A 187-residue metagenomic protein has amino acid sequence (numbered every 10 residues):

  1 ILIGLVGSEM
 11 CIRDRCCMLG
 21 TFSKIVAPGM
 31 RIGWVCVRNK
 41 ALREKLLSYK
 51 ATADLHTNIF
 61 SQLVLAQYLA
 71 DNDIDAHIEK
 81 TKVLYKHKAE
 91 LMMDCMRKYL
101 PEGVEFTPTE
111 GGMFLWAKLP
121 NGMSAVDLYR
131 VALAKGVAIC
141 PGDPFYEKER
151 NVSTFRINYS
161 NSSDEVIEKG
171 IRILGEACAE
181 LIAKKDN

Functional and structural regions predicted by a protein language model:
I1-G7, I12: Single conserved hydrophobic/aromatic residue that forms the stacking wall/gate of nucleotide- or nucleobase-binding
C17-V83: Conserved core segment of the aminotransferase class I/II
R38, A70, K118-P120, S160-S162: Residue-level recognition of strand-loop junctions within catalytic nucleotide-signaling folds
A66, E79-M93, E105-K118, L128-V131: Conserved glycine-rich beta-strand-loop-beta hairpin in the small C-terminal domain of fold type I
M123-L128, E165-K169: Short, conserved charged micro-motifs
A134, K148-N187: PLP-dependent enzyme catalytic core of the Aspartate aminotransferase-like
